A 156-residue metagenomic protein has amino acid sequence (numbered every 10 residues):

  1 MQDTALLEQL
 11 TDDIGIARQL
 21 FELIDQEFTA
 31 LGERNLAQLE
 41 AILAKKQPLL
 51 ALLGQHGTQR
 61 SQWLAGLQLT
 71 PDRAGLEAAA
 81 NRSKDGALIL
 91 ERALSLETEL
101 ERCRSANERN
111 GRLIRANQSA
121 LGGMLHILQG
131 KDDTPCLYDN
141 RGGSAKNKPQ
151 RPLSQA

Functional and structural regions predicted by a protein language model:
Q2-A78, L88: Extended, charge-rich alpha-helical scaffolding segments
E77-A156: Short terminal interaction segments
